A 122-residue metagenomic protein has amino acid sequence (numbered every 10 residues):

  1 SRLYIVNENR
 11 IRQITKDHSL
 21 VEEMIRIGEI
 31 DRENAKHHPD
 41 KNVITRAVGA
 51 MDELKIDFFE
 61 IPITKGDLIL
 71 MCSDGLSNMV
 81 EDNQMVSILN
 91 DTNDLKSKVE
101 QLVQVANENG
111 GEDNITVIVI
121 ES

Functional and structural regions predicted by a protein language model:
S1-N7, Q13: Conserved catalytic micro-motifs used in adenylation/nucleotidyl-transfer and phosphoryl/amide- and methyl-transfer
R2, V43-D52, F59-I88, V103 (+3 more regions): Conserved beta-strand-loop-short alpha-helix elements that form and flank the Mn2+/Mg2+-coordinating active site
N9, K16-D17, M85: Residue-level structural signal for beta-strand termini and adjacent loop
K16-K65: Conserved, helical-rich catalytic subdomain that frames metal- and/or nucleotide-binding sites in enzyme alpha/beta
E29-I30, E108, E112: Charge-rich, low-complexity intrinsically disordered segments
N90-K98: Short, charged, surface-exposed loops that flank catalytic or proteolytic processing sites
